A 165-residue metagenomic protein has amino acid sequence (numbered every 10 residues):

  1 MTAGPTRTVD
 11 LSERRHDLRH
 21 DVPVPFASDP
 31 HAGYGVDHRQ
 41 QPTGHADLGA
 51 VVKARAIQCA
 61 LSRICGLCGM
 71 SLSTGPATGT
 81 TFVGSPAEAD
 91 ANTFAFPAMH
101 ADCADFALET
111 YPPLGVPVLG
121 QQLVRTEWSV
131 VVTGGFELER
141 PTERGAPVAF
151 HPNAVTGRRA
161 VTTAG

Functional and structural regions predicted by a protein language model:
M1-I57, L123-G165: N-terminal alpha-helical interaction blocks
Q58-I64, T93-F96: Short metal-coordination and nucleic-acid-contact micro-motifs, chiefly zinc-binding Cys/His arrays
C65-G69, H100: Short cysteine-rich clusters marking metal-coordination/redox-active sites
C68-S71, F106: Cys/His-rich metal-chelating microdomains
L72-T78, E109-P113: Short, non-ligating residues that shape and space the ligands of small metal-coordination modules and catalytic
G84-P97: Short linker/helix segments within small regulatory modules
M99-P113: Short Cys/His-centered divalent metal-binding micro-motifs
